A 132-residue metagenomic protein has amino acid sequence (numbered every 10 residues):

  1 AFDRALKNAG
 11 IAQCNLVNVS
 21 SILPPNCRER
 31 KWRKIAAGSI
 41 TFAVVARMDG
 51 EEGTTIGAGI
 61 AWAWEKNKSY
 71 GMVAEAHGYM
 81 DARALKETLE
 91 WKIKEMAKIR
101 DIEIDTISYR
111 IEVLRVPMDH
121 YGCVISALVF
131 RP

Functional and structural regions predicted by a protein language model:
F2-P132: Helix-coil modules at protein/domain termini and other flexible surface or pore-lining loops, especially C-terminal
